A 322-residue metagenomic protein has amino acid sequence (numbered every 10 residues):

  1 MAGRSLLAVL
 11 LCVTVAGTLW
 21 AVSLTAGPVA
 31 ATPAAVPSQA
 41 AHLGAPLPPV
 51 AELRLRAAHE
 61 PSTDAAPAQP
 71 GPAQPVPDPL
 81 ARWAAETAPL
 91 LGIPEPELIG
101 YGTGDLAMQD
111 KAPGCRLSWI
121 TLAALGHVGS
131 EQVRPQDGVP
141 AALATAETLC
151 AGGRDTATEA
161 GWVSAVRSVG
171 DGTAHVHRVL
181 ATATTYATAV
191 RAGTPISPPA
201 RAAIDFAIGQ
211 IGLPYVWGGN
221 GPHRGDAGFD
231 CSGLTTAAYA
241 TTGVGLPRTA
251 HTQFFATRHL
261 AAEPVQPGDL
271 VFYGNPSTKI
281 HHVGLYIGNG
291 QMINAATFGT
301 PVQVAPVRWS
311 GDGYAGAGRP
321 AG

Functional and structural regions predicted by a protein language model:
M1-P48, E52-S62, A73-P77, R134-L213 (+1 more regions): Non-catalytic cell-wall polysaccharide-engagement segments
D78-Q132, V190, I196: Export/targeting segments at the very N-terminus of extracytoplasmic proteins
W83-G92, D110-A112, R134-Q136, R154-D155 (+3 more regions): Second-shell loop/turn segments in exported
D110, T185, A189, L213 (+1 more regions): Bacterial peptidoglycan biogenesis and beta-lactam-recognition machinery
C115-A124, E159-A165, V265: Alpha-helical scaffolds flanking conserved acidic
H127-E131, E147, A151, D205-L213 (+2 more regions): Glycine-rich, acidic and aromatic/proline-enriched surface loops and short helix-turn segments that act as binding
I204, V244-P301: ...with weaker cross-activation on analogous glycine-rich loops/strands in unrelated enzymes
Y215-P267: Catalytic cysteine-centered active-site loop
